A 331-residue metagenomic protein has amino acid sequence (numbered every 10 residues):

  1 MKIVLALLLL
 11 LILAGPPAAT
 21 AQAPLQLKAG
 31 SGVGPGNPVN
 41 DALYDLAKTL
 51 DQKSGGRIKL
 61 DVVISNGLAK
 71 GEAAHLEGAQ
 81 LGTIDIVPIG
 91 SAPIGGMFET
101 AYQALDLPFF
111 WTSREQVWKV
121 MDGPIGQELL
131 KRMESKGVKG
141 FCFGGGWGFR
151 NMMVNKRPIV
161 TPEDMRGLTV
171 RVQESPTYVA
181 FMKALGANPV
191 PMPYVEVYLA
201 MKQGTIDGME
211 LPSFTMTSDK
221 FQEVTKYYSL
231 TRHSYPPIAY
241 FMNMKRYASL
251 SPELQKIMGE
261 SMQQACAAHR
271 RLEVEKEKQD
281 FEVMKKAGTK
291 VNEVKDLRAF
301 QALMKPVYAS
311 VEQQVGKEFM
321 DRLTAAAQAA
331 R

Functional and structural regions predicted by a protein language model:
V4-G15: Bacterial N-terminal signal peptides
G15-A21: Sec/Tat signal peptide C-region and signal peptidase I cleavage site
Q22-Q116, P124-Q127, K131-R331: N-terminal secretory/targeting leader peptides
K119: Short beta-strand-centered segments that line the small-molecule binding cleft or hinge of alpha/beta clamshell
